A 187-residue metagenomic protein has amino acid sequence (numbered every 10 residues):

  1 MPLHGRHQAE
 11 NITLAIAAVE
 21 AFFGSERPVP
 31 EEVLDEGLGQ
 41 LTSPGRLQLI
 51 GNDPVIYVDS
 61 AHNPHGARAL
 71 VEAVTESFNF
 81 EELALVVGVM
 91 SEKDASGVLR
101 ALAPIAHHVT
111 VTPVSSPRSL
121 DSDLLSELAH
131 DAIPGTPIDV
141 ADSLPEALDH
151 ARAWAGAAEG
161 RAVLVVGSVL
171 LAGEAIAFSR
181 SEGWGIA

Functional and structural regions predicted by a protein language model:
M1-H108: Nucleotide phosphate-binding/pyrophosphate-handling subdomain across enzymes that bind or process nucleotide phosphates
V19, G183-A187: S-adenosylmethionine-dependent methyltransferases
E26, F78-E82, H130-G135, G183-W184: Short helix-capping segments at alpha-helix termini
V55-Y57, P64, L99-A162: C-terminal helical cap/extension that packs against the catalytic core of soluble nucleotide-cofactor enzymes
V165: Solvent-exposed interhelical
S168: Active-site-proximal loop/hinge segments that shape catalytic or ion-binding/gating pockets
A172: RNase H-like, metal-dependent nuclease domains and their acidic two-metal-ion catalytic environment used
